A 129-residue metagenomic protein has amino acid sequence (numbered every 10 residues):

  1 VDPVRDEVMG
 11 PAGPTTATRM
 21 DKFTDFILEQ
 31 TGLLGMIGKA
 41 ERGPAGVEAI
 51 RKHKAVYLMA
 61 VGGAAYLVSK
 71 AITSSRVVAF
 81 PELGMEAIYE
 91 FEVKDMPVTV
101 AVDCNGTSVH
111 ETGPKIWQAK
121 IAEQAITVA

Functional and structural regions predicted by a protein language model:
V1-M96: Feature captures the catalytic cores and cofactor-binding loops of soluble hydro-lyases/lyases that act on carboxylate
K70-A129: C-terminal binding/interaction regions
